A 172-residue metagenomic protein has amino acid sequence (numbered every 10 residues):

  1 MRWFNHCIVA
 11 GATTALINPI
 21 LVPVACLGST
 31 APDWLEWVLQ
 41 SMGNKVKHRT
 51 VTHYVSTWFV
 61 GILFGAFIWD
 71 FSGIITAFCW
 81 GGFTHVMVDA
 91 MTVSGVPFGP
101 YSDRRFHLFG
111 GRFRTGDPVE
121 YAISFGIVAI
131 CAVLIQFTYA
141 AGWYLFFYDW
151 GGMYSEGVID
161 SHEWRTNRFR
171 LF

Functional and structural regions predicted by a protein language model:
M1-F172: N-terminal membrane-targeting hydrophobic helices
